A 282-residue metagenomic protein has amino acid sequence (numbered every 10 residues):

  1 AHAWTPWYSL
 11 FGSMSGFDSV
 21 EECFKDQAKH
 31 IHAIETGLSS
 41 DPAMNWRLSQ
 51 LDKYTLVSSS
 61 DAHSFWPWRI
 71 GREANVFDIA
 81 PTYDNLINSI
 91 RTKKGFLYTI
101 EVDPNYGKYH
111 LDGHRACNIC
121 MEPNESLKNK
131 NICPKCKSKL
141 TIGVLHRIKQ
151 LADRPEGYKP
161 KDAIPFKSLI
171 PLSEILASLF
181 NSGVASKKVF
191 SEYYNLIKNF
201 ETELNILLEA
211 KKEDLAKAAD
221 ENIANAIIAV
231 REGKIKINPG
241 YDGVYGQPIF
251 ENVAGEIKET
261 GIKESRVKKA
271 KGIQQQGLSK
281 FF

Functional and structural regions predicted by a protein language model:
A1-P6: Short, well-ordered beta-to-alpha junction loops that form the rim of enzyme active sites and present histidine/acidic
W7-F282: Charged catalytic cores and adjacent phosphate/nucleic-acid-binding surfaces used for phosphate/nucleic-acid chemistry
